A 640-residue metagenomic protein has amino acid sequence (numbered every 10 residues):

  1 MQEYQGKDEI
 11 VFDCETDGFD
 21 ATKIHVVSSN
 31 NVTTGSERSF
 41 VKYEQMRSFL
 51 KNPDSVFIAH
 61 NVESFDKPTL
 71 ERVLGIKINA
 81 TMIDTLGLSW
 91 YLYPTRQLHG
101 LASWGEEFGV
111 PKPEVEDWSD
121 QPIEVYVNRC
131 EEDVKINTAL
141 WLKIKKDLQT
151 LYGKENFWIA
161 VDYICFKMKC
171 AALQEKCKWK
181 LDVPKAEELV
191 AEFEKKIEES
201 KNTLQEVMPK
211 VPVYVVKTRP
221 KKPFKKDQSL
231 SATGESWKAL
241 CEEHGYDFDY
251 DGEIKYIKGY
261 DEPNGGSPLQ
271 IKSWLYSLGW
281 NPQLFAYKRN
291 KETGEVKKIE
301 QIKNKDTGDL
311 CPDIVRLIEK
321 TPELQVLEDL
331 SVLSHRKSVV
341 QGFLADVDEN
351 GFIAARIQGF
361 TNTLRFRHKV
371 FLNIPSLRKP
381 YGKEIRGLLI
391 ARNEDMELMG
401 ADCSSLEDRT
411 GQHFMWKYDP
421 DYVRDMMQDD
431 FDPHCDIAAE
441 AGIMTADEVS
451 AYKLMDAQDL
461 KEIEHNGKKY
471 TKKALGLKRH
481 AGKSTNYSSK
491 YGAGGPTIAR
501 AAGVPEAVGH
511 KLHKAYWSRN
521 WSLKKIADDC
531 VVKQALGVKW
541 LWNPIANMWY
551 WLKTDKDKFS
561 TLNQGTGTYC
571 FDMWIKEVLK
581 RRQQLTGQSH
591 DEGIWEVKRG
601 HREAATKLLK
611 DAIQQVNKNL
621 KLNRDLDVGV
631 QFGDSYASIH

Functional and structural regions predicted by a protein language model:
M1-E15, D20, S28, K112 (+10 more regions): Conserved "right-hand" nucleotidyltransferase catalytic core of DNA-directed polymerases
D20-Y43, F49-L50, S55-T150, Y163-A171 (+1 more regions): Active-site-proximal helix-loop-helix substrate-binding element of RNase H-like nuclease domains
V27, E63-G75, W90, I271-G279 (+1 more regions): Short active-site loop/helix that positions an aromatic residue
A172, K176, I353, Q358-T361 (+4 more regions): Conserved catalytic core of nucleic-acid polymerases
R356-N466: Function-dense linear segments that define catalytic or interfacial modules in macromolecule-processing proteins
A391-N393, K580, T586-H590, L620-N623: A structural signal for short secondary-structure junctions
I594-K598: Short hydrophobic/aromatic beta-strand micro-patches that form the beta-sheet surface supporting nucleotide- or nucleic
D611-L620: A common structural junction motif
